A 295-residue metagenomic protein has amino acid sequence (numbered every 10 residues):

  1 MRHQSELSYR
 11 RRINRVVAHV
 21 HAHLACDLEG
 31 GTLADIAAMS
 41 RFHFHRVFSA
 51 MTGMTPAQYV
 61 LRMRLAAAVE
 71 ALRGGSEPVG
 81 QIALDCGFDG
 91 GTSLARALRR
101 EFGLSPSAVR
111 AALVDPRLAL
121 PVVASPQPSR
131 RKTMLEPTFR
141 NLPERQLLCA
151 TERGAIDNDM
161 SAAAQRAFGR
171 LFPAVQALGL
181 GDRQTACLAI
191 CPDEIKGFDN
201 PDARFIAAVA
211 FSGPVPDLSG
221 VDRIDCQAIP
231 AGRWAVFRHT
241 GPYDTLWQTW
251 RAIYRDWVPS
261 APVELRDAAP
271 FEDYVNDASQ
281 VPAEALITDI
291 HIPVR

Functional and structural regions predicted by a protein language model:
M1-N14, V20-A22: Extreme N-terminal segment that seeds HTH/winged-HTH DNA-binding domains in transcriptional regulators
M1-Q4, D27-M63, A83-S105: Basic/polar phosphate-binding segments, predominantly the helix-turn-helix DNA-binding elements of transcriptional
Y9-V17, L61, L65, V69: Short, leucine-enriched amphipathic alpha-helices that occur as contiguous helical runs
R15-L28, F48, E70-P78, L98: Basic, amphipathic alpha-helical hairpins
V20, F44, I253: Conserved hydrophobic/aromatic pocket- or pore-lining residues that grip, position, or stack substrates in active sites
A25, M39, A50, G74 (+1 more regions): Short helix-loop boundary/capping segments at the starts of domains
A66, E70-R73, G80, L84 (+1 more regions): A solvent-exposed interaction/effector surface
